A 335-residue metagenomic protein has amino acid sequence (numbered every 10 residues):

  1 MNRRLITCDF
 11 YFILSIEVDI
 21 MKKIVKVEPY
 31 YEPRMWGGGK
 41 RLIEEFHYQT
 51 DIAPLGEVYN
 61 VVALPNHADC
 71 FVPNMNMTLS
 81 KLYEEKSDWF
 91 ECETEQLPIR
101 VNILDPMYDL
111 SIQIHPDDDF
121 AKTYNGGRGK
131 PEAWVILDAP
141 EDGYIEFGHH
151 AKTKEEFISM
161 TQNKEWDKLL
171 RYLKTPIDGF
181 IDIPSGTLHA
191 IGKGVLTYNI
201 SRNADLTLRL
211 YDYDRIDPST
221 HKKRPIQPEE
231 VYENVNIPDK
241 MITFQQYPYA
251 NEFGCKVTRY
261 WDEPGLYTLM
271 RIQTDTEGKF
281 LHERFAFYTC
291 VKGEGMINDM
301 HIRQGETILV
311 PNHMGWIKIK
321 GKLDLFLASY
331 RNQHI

Functional and structural regions predicted by a protein language model:
I6-K152, D212-F244, L269: Transition-metal
Q96, L104-D109, R128-G129, A139-D142 (+3 more regions): Ligand-binding loop in jelly-roll beta-barrel domains
P106-Y108, P131-F157, T274-N298: Glycine- and acidic-residue-biased ligand/ion/polar-headgroup-sensing regions
D118, D138-I177, D182: Intrinsically disordered, low-complexity linker/loop segments enriched in Gly/Pro and charged/polar residues
Q162-L169, F180-D182, L188-T243: An exposed, glycine/acidic-rich loop-and-rim segment of catalytic or binding clefts
L170-D182, N298-M314: Short acidic-glycine-tyrosine-enriched beta hairpin
P225-E283: Functionally critical, mid-to-C-terminal surface segments that flank or help form catalytic/ligand
I272, G293, G305, L325: Hydrophobic, well-ordered secondary-structure elements that form the walls of internal hydrophobic environments
